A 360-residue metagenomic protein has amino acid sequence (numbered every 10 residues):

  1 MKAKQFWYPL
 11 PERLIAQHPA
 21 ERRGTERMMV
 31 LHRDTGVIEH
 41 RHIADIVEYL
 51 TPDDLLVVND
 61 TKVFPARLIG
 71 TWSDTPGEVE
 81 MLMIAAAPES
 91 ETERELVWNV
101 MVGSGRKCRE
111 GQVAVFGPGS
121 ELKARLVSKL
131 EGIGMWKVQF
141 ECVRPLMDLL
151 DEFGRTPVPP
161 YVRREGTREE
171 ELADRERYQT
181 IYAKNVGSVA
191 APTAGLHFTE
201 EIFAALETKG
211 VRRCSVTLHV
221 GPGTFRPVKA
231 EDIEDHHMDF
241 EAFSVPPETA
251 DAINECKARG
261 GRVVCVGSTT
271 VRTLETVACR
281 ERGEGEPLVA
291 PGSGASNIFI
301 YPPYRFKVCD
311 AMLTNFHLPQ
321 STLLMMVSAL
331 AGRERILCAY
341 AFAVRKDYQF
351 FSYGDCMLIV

Functional and structural regions predicted by a protein language model:
M1-V360: Surface-exposed, charge/polar-rich loops and edge strands
